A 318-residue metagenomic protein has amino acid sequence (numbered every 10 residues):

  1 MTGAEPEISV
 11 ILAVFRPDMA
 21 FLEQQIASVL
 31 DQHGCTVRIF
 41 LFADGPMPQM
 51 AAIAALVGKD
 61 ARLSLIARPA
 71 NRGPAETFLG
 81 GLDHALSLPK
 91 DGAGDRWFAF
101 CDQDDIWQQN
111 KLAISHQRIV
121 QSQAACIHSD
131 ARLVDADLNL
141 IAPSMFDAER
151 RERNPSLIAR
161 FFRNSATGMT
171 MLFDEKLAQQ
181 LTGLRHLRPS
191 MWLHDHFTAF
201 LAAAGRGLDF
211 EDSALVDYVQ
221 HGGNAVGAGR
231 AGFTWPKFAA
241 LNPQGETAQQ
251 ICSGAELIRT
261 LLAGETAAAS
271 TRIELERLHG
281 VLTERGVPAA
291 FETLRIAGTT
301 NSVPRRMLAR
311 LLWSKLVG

Functional and structural regions predicted by a protein language model:
T2-G232, P243-Q244: Nucleotide-sugar donor-binding/catalytic module of glycosyltransferases that assemble extracellular/cell-envelope
E5, T182-M191, V219-G318: C-terminal subregions of glycosyltransferases and related glycan-biosynthesis enzymes
